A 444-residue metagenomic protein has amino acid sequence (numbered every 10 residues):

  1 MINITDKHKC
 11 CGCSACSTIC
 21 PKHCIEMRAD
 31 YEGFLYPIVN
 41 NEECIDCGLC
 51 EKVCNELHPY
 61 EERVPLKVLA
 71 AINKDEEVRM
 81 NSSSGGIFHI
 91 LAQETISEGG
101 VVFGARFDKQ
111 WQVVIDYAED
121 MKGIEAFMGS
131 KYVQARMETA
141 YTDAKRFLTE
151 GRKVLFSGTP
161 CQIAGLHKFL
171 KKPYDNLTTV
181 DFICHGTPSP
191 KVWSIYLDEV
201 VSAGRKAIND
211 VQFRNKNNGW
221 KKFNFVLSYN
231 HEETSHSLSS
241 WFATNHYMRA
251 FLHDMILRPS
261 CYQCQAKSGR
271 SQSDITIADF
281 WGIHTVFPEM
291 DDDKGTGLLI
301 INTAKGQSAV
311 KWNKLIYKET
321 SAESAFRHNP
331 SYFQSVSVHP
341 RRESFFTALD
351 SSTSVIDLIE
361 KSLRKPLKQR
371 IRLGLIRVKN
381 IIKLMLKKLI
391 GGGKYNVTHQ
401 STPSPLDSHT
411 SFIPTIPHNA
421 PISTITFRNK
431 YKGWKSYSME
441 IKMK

Functional and structural regions predicted by a protein language model:
I2-I4, A15-I38, L49-P65, D274-I275: Iron-sulfur cluster-binding cysteine motifs and their immediate structural context in ferredoxin-like electron-transfer
H8-K22, I45-E56, P160-Q162, R258-S268: Local cysteine-cluster metal-coordination motifs and their immediate loop/turn environment, predominantly Fe-S cluster
E42-E150, S321, N329-V338, S351-V355: Flanking helices and flexible, charged tails adjoining ferredoxin-like Fe-S electron-transfer domains in multi-subunit
S83-G86, K109, F156-L166, G186-P188: Gly/Ser/Thr-rich loops at beta-strand to alpha-helix junctions that form or flank small-molecule/cofactor-binding
E98-V101, K206-P417, G433: Long, compositionally biased charged/polar accessory segments in the mid-to-C-terminal portions of proteins
I124, K171-F182: A short alpha->loop->secondary-structure connector
T178-D198: Short, flexible loop segments at boundaries between secondary-structure elements
A420-M443: Intrinsically disordered, low-complexity repeat tracts
